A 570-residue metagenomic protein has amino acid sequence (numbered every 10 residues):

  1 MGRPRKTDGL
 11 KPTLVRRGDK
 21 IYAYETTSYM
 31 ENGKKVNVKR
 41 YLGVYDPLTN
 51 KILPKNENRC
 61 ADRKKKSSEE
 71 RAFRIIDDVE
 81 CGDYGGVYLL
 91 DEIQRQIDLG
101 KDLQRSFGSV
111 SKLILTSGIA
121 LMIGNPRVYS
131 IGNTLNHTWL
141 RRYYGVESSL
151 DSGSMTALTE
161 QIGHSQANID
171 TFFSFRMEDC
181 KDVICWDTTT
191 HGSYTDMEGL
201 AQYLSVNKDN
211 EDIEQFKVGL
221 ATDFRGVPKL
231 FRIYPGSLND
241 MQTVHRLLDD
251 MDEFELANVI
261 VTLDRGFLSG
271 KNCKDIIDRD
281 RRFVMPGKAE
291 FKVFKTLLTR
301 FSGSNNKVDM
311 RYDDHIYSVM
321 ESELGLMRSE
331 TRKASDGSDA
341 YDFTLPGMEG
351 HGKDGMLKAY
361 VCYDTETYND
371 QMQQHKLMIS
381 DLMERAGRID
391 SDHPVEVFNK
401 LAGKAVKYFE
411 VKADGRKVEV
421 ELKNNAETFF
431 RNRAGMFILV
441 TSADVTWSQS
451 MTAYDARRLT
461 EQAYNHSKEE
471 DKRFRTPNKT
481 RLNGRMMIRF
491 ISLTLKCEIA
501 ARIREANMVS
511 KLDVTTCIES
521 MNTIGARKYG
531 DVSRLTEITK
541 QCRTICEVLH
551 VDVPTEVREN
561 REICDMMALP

Functional and structural regions predicted by a protein language model:
M1-L200, G219-R232, S237, H245 (+3 more regions): Dynamic "connector" segments at or just before major functional cores
N32, T138-Y144, C180, F224-V227 (+5 more regions): Secondary-structure transition/capping motifs at alpha-helix termini and the adjoining loop/turn into the next element
L135-W139, R225-V227, F254-L256, F430-V445 (+2 more regions): Short acidic (Asp/Glu) and glycine-rich catalytic loops that position anionic groups and cofactors
F173, M241-N258: Short, basic/hydrophobic alpha-helical segments
E214, L230-I233, D280-A453, E505 (+1 more regions): An anionic, glycine-rich sequence signature occurring as long contiguous blocks
T262-K271, A289-K292, T480-L482: Acidic, metal-coordinating catalytic cores used for nucleic-acid/nucleotide bond scission and strand-transfer chemistry
Q449-P477: Short amphipathic alpha-helical "interface-anchor" segments enriched in bulky aromatics
N478-A500: Basic, amphipathic alpha-helical segments enriched in Lys/Arg and hydrophobic/aromatic residues
